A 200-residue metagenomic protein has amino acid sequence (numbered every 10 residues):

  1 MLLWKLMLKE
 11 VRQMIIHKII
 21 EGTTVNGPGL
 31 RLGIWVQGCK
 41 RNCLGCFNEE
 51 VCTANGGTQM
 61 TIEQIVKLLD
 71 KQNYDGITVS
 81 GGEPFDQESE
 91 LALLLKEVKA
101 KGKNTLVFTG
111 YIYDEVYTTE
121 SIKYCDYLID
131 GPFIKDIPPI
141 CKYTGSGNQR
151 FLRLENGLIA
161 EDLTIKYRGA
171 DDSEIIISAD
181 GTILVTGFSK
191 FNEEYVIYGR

Functional and structural regions predicted by a protein language model:
L2, L6-W35, L44, N48-A54 (+3 more regions): N-terminal [4Fe-4S]-dependent radical SAM core
V11-I16, L30, N48-V107, Y111-E120: Conserved Radical SAM active-site core
R41: Cys/His-enriched microdomains
L69-D70, Y117-I137: Structural recognition of alpha->loop->beta junctions
F85-K96, P138-G181: P-loop/Walker A phosphate-binding loop and immediately adjacent motor/lid segment at beta-alpha junctions
T182-R200: Radical SAM enzyme core and accessory elements
